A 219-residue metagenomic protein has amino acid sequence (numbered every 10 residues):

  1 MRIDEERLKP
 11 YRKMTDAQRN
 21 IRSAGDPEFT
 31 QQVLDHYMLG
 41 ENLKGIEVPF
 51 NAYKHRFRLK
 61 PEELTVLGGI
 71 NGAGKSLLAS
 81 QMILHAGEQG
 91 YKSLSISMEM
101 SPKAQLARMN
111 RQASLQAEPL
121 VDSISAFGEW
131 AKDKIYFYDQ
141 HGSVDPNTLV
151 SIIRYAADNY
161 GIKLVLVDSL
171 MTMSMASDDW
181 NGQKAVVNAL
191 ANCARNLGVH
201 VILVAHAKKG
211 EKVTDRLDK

Functional and structural regions predicted by a protein language model:
M1-D16, I21-G25, F29, V150 (+3 more regions): C-terminal regions of RecA-like/P-loop NTPase motor modules
E6, Q31, K44, Q89-A185: Conserved inter-motif catalytic segment of the P-loop NTP-binding fold
D16-Q116: The Walker A/P-loop phosphate-binding site
M38-L39, T65-G69, K134-Q140, A176-S177 (+1 more regions): Short, basic, glycine/proline-bearing loop/turn elements
A52, L78-M82, T148-I152, V186-A189: Well-ordered alpha-helical segments embedded in enzymatic catalytic cores
K54-R56, G72, A185-K219: Phosphate-binding/switch region of NTP-binding enzymes
E63-T65, S93, K163-V167, V199-L203: Generic beta-sheet signal
G69-N71, Q81-M82, S97-M100, D139-H141 (+2 more regions): Active-site proximal loops enriched in glycine and acidic residues that flank catalytic Cys/His/Asp and coordinate
